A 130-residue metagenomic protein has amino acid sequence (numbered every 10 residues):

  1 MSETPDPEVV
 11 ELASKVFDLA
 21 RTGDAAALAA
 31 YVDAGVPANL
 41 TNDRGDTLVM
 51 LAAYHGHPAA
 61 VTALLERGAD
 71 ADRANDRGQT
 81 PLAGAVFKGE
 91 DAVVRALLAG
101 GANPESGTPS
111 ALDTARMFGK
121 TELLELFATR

Functional and structural regions predicted by a protein language model:
A27, A59-A60, A92-V93, E122-L123: Conserved ankyrin/ankyrin-like repeat signature
